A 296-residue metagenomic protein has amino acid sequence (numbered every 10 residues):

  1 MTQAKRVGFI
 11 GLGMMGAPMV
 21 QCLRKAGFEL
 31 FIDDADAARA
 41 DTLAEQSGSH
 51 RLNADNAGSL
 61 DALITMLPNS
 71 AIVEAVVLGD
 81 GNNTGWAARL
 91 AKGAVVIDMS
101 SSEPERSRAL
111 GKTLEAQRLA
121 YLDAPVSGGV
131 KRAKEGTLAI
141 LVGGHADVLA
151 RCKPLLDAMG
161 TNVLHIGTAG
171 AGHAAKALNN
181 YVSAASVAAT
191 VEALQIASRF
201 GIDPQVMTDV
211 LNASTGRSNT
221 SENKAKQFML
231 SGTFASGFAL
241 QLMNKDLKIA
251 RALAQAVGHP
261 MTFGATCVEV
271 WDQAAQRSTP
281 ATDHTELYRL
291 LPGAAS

Functional and structural regions predicted by a protein language model:
M1-T65, A94: NAD(P)+-binding Rossmann beta1-loop-alpha1 motif at the extreme N-terminus of oxidoreductases
V7, S101-Y181: Rossmann-fold dinucleotide-binding core
A35-D36, N69, H145: Residues in the short beta-alpha loop(s) of Rossmann-like NAD(P)-binding domains
N56, D61-L63, S70-L138: Rossmann-like NAD(P)(H) cofactor-binding subdomain of soluble oxidoreductases
G136, I140-G143, L164, T168-F200 (+2 more regions): Active-site-proximal catalytic alpha-helix in oxidoreductases
A169, V182, T220-P280, H284 (+1 more regions): Interdomain hinge/lid region at the active-site interface of Rossmann-like NAD(P)-dependent oxidoreductases
Q205-A213, A265-E269: Beta-strand segments within the central parallel beta-sheet cores of soluble alpha/beta enzyme folds
